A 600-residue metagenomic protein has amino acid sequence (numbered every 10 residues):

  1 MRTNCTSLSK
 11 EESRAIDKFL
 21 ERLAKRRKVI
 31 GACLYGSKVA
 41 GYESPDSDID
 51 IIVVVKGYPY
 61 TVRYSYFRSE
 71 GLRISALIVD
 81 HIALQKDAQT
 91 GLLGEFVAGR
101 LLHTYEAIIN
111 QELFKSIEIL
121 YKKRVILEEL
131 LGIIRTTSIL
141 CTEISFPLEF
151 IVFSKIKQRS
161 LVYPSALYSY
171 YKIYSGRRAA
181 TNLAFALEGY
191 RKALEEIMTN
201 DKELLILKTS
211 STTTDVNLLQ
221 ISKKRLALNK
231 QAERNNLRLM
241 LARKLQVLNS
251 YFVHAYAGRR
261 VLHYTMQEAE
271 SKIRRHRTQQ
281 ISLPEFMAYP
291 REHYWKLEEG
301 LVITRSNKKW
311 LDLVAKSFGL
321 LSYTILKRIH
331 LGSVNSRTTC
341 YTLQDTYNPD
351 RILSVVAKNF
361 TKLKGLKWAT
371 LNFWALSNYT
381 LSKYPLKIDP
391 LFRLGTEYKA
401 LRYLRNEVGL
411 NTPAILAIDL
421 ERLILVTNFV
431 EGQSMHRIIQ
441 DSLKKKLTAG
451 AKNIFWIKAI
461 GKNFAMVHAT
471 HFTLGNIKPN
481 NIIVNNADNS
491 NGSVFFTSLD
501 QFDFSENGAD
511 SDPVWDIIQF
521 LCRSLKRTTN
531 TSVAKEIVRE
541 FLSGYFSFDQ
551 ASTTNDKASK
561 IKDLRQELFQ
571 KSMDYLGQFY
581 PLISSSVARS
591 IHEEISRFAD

Functional and structural regions predicted by a protein language model:
M1-R27, A40-D46, I52-H103: Metal-dependent nucleotidyltransferase catalytic core
K10, K123-H293: Conserved nucleotidyltransferase catalytic core and NTase-mimicking acidic/glycine-rich helix/loop elements in nucleic
H276-S336: Juxta-kinase regulatory segment immediately upstream of eukaryotic protein kinase catalytic domains
C340-R393: ATP-binding glycine-rich loop module of kinase domains
A375-S377, P390-R393, T412-I454: Conserved structural core of kinase catalytic domains
F472-P479: Catalytic-loop of the protein kinase fold
I482-V484: Hydrophobic residue at the +6 position relative to the catalytic HRD Asp in the kinase catalytic loop
L499-F598: C-lobe/activation-segment region of protein kinase-like
